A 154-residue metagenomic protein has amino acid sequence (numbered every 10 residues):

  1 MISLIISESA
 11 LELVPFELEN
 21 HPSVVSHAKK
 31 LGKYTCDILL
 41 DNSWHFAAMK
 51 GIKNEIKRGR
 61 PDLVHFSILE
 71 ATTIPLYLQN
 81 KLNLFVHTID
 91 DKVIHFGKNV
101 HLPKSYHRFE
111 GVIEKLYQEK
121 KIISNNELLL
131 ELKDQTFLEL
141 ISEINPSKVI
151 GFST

Functional and structural regions predicted by a protein language model:
I2-S153: RNA substrate-binding interface of SAM-dependent RNA methyltransferases
